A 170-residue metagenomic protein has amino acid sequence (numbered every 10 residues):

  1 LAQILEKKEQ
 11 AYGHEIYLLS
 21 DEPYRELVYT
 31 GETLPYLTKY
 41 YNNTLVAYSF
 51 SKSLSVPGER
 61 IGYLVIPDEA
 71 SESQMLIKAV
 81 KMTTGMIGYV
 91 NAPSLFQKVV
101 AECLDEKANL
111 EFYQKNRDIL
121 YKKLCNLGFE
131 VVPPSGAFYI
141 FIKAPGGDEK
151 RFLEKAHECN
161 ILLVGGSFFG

Functional and structural regions predicted by a protein language model:
L1-G170: PLP-dependent class I/II
